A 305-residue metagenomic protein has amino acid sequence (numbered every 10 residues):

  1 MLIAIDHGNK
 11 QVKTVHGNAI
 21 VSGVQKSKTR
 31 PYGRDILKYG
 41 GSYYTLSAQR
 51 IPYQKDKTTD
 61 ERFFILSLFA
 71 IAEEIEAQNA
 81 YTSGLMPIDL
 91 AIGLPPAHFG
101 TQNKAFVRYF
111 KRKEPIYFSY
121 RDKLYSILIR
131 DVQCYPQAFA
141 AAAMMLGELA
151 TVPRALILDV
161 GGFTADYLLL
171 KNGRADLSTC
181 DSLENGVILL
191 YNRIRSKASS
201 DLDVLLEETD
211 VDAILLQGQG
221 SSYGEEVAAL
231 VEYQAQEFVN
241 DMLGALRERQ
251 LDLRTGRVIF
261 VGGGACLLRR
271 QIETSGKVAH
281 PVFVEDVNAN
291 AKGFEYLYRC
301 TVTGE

Functional and structural regions predicted by a protein language model:
M1-A155, R174-L189, T209-E305: Nucleotide/phosphate-binding catalytic cleft detector across ATP-hydrolyzing and phosphate-transferring enzymes
V160-D166: Ser/Thr-glycine-rich phosphate-binding loops at phosphate-binding pockets of nucleotides, nucleotide cofactors
Y167-N172: PRPP/pyrophosphate-binding module of the type I phosphoribosyltransferase fold
L202-L206: Short, basic interhelical loop/turn and adjoining N-cap of the next helix at nucleic-acid- or acidic-partner-contacting
